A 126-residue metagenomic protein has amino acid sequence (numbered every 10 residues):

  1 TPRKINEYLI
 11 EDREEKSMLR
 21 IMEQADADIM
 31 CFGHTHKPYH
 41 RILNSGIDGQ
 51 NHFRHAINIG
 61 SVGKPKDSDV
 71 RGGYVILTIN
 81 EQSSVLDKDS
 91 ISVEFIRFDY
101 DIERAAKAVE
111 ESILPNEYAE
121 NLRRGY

Functional and structural regions predicted by a protein language model:
T1-I29, N44-S45: Conserved catalytic scaffold of divalent metal-dependent phosphoesterases
P2-K4, H36-Y39, G63-K64: Short, catalytically relevant binding-site loops at active-site mouths
D28-P38, A56-G60: Active-site neighborhood of phospho(di)ester-bond hydrolases with catalytic His/Asp-centered motifs
I42-Y126: Acidic, His/Gly-rich catalytic cores of divalent-metal-dependent hydrolytic chemistry
